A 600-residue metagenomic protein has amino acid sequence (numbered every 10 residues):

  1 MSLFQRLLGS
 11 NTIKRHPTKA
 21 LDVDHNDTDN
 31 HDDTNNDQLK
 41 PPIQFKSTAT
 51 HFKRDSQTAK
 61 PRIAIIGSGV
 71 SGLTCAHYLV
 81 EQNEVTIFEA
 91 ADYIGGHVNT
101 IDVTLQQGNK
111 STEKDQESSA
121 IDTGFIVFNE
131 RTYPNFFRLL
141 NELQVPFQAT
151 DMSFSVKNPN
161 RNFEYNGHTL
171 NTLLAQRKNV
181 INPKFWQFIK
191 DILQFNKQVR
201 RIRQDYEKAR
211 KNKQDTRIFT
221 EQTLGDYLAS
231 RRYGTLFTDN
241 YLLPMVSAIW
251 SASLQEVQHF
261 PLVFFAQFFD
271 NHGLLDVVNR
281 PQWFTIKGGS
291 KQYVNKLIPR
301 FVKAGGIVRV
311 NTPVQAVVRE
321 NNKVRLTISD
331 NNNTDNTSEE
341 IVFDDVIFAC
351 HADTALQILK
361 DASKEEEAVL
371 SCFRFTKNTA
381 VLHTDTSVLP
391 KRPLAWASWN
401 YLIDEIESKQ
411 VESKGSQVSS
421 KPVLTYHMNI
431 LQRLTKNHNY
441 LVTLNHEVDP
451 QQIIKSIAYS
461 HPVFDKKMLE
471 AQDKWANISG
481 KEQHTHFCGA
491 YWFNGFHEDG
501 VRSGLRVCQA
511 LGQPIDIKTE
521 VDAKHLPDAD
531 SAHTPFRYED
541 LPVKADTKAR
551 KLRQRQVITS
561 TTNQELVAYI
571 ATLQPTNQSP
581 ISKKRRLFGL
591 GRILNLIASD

Functional and structural regions predicted by a protein language model:
S2-I63, E81-Q82, V103, G589-I597: Extreme N-terminal leader/targeting segments of oxidoreductases
N35, K110-T112, E130-Q267: Mobile amphipathic helical/loop "lid" adjacent to a hydrophobic cofactor/ligand pocket
P42, N166-T169, V411-D600: Conserved flavin/dinucleotide-binding core of flavoenzymes
T58, P313-H461, N595: Mid-domain catalytic core of redox enzymes that form a hydrophobic substrate pocket/lid adjacent to a catalytic redox
P61-I87: N-terminal Rossmann-like FAD-binding beta1-loop-alpha1 element of flavoenzymes
V80-T104: Glycine-rich FAD pyrophosphate-binding loop
I101-F136: N-terminal glycine-rich dinucleotide-binding loop that anchors FAD/FMN and/or NAD(P) in oxidoreductases
F268-L326: Helical element adjacent to the flavin cofactor pocket in flavoenzyme catalytic cores
